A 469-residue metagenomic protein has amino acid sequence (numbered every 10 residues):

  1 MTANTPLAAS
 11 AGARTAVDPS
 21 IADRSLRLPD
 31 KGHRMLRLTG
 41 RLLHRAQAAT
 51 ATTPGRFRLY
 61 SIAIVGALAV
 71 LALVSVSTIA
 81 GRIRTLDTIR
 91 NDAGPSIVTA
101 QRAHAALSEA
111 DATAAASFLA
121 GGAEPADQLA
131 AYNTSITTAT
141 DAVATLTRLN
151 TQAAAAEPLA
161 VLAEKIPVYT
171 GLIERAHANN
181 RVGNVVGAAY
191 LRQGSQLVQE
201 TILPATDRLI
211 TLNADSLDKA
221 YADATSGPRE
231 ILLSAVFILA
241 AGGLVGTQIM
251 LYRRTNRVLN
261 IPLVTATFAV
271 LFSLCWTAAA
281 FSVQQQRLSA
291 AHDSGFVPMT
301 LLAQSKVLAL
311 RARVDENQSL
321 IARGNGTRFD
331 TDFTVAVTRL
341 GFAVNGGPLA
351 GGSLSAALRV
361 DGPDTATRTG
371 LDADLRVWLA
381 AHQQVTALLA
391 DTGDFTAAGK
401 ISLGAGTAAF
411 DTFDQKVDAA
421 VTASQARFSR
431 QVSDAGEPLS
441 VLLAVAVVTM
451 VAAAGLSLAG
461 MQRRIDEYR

Functional and structural regions predicted by a protein language model:
M1-G55, L209, A214-T225, A241-Q248 (+3 more regions): Terminal targeting segments of Actinobacterial cell-envelope proteins
R34-R58, T78, R229-Q284, V447-R469: Juxtamembrane interface at the cytosolic side of transmembrane helices
A67-L68, Q383-T386, T412-D414, T449 (+1 more regions): Polytopic transmembrane helical bundles with strong interfacial aromatic enrichment
A72-D92, C275-S294: N-terminal membrane-insertion alpha helix
I83, L107, D111-A114, T140-V143 (+14 more regions): A structural signal for well-ordered alpha-helices, especially hydrophobic packing surfaces of coiled-coils
T85-P158, L288-T367, A397: Membrane-proximal N-terminal soluble sensing/regulatory segments of transmembrane proteins
A153-T225, L358-D414, V432: Polar/charged, Q/E/K-enriched amphipathic alpha-helical segments with strong coiled-coil propensity that act as
G227-P228, A435-V448: Juxtamembrane/start-of-transmembrane alpha-helix segments at the extracytoplasmic/lumenal side of membrane anchors
